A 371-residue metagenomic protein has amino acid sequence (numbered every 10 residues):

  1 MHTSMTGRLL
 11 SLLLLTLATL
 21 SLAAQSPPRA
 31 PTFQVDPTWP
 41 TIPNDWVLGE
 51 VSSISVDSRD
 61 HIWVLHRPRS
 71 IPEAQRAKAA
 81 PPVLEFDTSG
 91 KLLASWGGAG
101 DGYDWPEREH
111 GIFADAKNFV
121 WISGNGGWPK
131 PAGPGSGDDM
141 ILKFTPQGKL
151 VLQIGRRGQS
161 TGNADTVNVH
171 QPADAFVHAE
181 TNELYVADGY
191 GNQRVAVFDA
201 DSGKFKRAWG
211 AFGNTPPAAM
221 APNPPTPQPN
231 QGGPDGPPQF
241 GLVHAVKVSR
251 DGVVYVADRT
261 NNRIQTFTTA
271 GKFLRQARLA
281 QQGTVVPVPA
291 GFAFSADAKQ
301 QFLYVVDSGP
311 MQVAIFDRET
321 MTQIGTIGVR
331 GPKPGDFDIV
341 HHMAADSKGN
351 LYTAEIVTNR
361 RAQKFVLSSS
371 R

Functional and structural regions predicted by a protein language model:
M1-G7: N-terminal secretory signal peptides that target proteins for export/translocation
R8-S21: Bacterial N-terminal signal peptides
A24-R371: Eukaryotic scaffold repeat domains enriched in small/polar residues
